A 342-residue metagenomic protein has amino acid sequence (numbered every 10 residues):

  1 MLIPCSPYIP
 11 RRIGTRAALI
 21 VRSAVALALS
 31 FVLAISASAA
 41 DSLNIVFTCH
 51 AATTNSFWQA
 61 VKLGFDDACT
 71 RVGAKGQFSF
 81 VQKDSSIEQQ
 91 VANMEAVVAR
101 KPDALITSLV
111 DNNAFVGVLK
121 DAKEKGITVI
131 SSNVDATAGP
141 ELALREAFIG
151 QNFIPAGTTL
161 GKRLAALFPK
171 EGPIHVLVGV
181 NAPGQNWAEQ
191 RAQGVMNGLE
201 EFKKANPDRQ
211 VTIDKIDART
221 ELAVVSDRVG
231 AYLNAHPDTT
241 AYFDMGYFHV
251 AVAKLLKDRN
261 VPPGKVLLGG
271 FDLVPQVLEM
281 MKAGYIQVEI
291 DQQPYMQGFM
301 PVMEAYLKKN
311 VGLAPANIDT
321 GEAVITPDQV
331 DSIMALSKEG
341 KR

Functional and structural regions predicted by a protein language model:
R22-A34: Bacterial N-terminal signal peptides
D41, G179-P183, W187, L199-F202 (+1 more regions): Hinge/cleft segment of the Venus flytrap/periplasmic-binding protein
N44-G64, A68-V72, Q77-M94, R100 (+3 more regions): Extracytoplasmic "Venus flytrap"
S56-V72, A156-L160, N186-R209, R228 (+2 more regions): Short, solvent-exposed amphipathic alpha-helices that sit in or adjacent to ligand/effector-binding or catalytic
R71-K83, L177-V178, L199-E221: Short beta-strand elements in bilobed, periplasmic/extracellular small-molecule ligand-binding domains
Q90, F148-H175, V225, L273-V277 (+1 more regions): Hydrophobic alpha-helical segments within soluble ligand-binding/sensing domains
R100-E124, V195, D214-M280: Hydrophobic alpha-helical
V118-P155, A166, H175, G179-N181 (+3 more regions): Flexible loop/hinge segments that line or gate small-molecule binding clefts
